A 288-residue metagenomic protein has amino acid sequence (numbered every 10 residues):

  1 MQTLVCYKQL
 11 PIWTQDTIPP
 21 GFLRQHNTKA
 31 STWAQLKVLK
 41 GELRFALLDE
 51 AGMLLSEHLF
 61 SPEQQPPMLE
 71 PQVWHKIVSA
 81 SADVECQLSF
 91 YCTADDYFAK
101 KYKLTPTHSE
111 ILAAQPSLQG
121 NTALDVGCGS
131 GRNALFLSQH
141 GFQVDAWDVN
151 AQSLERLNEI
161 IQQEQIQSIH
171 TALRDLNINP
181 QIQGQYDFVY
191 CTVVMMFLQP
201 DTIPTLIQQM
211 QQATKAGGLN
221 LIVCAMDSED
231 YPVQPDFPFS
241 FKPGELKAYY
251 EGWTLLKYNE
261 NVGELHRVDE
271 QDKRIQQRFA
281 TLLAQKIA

Functional and structural regions predicted by a protein language model:
I12-A30: Conserved short histidine dyad/triad with adjacent acidic residue
L23, W74, C92-L118, L124 (+3 more regions): Class I (Rossmann-like) S-adenosyl-L-methionine-dependent methyltransferase catalytic domain, capturing the SAM-binding
A34-R44: Short, conserved beta-strand element in jelly-roll/cupin
E50-P71: Short acidic-glycine-tyrosine-enriched beta hairpin
E70-C92: Ligand-binding loop in jelly-roll beta-barrel domains
Y190: A conserved beta-strand element that flanks and buttresses the S-adenosyl-L-methionine
V193-V194: Short catalytic micro-motifs in class I SAM-dependent methyltransferases
P204-A216: A short glycine-rich, Lys/Arg-flanked "PGG" loop and its adjoining helix->strand segment in the class I
